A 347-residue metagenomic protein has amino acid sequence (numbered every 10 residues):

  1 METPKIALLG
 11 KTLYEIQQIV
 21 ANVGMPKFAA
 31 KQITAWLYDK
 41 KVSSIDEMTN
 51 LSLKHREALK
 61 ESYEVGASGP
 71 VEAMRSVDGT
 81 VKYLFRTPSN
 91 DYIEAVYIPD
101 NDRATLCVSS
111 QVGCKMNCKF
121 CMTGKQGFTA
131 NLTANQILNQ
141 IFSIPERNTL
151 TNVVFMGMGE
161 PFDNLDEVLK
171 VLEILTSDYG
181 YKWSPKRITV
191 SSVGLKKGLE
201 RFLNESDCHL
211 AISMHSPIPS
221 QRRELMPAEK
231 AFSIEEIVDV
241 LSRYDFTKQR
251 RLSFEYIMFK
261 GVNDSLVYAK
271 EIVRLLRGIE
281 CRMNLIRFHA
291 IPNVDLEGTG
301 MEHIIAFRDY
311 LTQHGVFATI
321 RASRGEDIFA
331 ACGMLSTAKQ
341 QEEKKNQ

Functional and structural regions predicted by a protein language model:
M1-I93, S242-R250, M258-Q347: Auxiliary Fe-S-binding modules of radical SAM enzymes
S76, S109-S110, S191, S213: Short linear Ser/Thr-Pro motifs
V81, I93, A104-V108, M116 (+1 more regions): Generic beta-strand structural signal
S89-I98, D102-R103: P-loop NTP-binding catalytic core
P99-Q136: Canonical Radical SAM [4Fe-4S] cluster-binding loop centered on the CxxxCxxC motif and its immediate flanking residues
N135, N139-R147: Ferredoxin-type iron-sulfur electron-transfer modules in oxidoreductases and energy-metabolism complexes
P145-N152, G157-R321: Conserved AdoMet/S-adenosylmethionine-binding subsite of the radical SAM
